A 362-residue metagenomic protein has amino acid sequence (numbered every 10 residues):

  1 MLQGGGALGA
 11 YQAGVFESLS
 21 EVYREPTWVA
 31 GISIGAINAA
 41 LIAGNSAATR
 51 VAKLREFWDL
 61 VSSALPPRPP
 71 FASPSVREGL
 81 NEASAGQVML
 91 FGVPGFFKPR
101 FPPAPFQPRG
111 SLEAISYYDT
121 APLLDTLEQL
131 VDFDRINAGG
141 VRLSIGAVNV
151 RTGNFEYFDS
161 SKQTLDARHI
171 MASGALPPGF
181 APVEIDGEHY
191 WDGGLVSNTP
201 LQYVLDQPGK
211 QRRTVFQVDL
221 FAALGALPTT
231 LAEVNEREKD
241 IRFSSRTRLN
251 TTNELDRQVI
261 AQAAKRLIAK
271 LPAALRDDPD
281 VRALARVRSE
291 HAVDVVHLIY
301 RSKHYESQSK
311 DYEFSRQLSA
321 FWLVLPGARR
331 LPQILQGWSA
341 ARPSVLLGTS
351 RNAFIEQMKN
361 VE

Functional and structural regions predicted by a protein language model:
M1-A7, A30, Q217, H297: Short, hydrophobic/glycine-enriched beta-strand segments
G6-Y117, A121, L127, D159-A172 (+2 more regions): Patatin-like phospholipase
R24-E25, R50, Q211, H291-D294: Short loop/turn motifs at secondary-structure junctions
I37-N38, A222-A226: Short gly/pro/ser/thr-enriched loop/turn and capping motifs at secondary-structure boundaries
V76-E82, G146-R151, R237, P343-E362: Amphipathic alpha-helical surface "interface" segments used for docking/oligomerization or membrane association within
A104-R213, Q217, L224-I241, S309-Y312: Active-site gating loop/helix substructures
Q107, P122, L127, A261-E362: C-terminal helical/tail subdomains of lipid-metabolizing enzymes
T229-A274: Acidic, Ser/Thr-rich peripheral helices and adjacent loops at domain boundaries
